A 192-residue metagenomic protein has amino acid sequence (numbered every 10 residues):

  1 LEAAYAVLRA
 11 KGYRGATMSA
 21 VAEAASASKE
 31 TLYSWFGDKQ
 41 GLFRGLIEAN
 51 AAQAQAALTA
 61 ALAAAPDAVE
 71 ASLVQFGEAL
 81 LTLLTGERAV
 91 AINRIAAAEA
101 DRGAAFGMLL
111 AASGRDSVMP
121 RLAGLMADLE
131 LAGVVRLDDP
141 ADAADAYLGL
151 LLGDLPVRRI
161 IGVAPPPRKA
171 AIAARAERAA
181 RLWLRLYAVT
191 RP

Functional and structural regions predicted by a protein language model:
L1-A4, V21, L46-N50, A54 (+1 more regions): Generic hydrophobic, amphipathic alpha-helix propensity
A3-L8, L80, W183: Short hydrophobic clusters on alpha-helical segments that form packing/core surfaces in small helical domains
V7-G41, G45-A49: Helix-turn-helix
Y13-R14, F106, V135: Conserved hydrophobic residue
R44-F76, L84: Amphipathic alpha-helical linker/stalk segments
E70-R102, F106, L151-L155, R185 (+1 more regions): Helical hydrophobic small-molecule/effector-binding pocket
A71, T82-G86, V90-A91, I95 (+2 more regions): Amphipathic alpha-helical packing segments from all-alpha helical-bundle domains
Q75, A79, G124-A132, D145-P192: C-terminal peripheral helix-coil segments that are non-catalytic and often amphipathic
